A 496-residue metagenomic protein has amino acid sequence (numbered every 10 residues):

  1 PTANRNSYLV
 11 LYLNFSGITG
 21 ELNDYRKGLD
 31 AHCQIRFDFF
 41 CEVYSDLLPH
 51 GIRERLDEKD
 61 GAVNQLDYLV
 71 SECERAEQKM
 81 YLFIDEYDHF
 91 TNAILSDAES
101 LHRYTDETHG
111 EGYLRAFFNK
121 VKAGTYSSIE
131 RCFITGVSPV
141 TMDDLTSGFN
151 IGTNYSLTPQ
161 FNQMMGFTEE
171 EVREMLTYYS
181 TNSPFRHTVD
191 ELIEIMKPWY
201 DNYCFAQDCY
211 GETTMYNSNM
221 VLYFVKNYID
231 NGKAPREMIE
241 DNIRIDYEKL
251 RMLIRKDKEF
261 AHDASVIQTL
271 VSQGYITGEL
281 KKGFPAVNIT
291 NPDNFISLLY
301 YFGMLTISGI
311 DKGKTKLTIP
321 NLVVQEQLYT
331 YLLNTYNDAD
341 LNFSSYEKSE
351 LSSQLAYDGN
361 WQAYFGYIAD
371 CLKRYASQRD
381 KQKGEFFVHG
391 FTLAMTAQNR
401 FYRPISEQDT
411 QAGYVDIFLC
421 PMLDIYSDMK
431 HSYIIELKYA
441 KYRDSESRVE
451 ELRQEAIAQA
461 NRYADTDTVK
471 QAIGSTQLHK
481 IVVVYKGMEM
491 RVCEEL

Functional and structural regions predicted by a protein language model:
P1-E42: P-loop NTPase motor core
H50-L69: Short glycine-rich substrate-engagement loop in P-loop NTPases that contacts/grips substrate
Y68-A76, R103-E130: Substrate-engagement module of ASCE P-loop NTPases
A76-E107: Conserved P-loop NTPase "ATPase switch" module shared by AAA+ and STAND
F83-D85, R115-A116, E130-V137: Structural recognition of the conserved hydrophobic beta-strand(s) that form the central parallel beta-sheet of P-loop
T141-G148, Y155-K226, L270: Amphipathic alpha-helical segments of the small helical/lid subdomains adjacent to P-loop NTPase cores
G152-T153, G211-A458, R462-A464, V492-L496: Extended alpha-helical interface modules used as scaffolds for assembling large macromolecular complexes
T468-L496: Domain-level recognition of nuclease-like catalytic cores that cleave nucleotide substrates
